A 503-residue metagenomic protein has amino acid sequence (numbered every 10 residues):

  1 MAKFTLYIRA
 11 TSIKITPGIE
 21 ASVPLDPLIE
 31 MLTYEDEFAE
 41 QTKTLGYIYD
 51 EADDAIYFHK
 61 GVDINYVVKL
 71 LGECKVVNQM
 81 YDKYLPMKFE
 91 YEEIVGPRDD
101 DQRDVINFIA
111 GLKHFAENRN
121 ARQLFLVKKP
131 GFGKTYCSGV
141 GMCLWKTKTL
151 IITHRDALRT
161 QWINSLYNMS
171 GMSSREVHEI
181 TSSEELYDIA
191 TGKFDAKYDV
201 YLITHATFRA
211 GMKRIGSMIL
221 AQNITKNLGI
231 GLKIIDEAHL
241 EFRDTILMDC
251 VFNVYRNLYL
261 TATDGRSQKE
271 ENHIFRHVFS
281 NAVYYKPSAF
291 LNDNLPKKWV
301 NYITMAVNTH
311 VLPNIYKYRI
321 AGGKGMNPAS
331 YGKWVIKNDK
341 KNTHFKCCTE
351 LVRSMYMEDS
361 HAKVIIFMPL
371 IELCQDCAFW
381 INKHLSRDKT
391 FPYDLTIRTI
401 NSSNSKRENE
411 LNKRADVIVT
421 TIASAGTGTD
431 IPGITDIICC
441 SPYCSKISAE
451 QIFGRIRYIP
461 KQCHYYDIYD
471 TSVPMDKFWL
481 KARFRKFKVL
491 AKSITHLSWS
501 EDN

Functional and structural regions predicted by a protein language model:
E117-G141: Walker A/P-loop
P130, T135-Y136, L144-N168, P369-C374: Conserved Walker A/P-loop ATP-binding site and its immediately adjacent core in helicase/helicase-like ATPase domains
A157-E185, K383-K389: Conserved helix-turn-beta segment of the N-terminal RecA-like "Helicase ATP-binding" lobe in SF1/SF2 helicases
E185, I189-T191, Q375-F379, F391-A425: Conserved helicase ATPase core of P-loop NTP-dependent helicases/translocases
D195-I215, L411-T427: Conserved two-lobed SF2 helicase motor
L232, E237-W299: Post-DEXD/H (motif II) to motif III coupling segment of the RecA-like Helicase ATP-binding lobe
Y285-V364: Conserved interdomain linker/interface between the two RecA-like ATPase lobes of SF2 helicase motors
S402-K486: Conserved RecA-like P-loop NTPase helicase motor core
